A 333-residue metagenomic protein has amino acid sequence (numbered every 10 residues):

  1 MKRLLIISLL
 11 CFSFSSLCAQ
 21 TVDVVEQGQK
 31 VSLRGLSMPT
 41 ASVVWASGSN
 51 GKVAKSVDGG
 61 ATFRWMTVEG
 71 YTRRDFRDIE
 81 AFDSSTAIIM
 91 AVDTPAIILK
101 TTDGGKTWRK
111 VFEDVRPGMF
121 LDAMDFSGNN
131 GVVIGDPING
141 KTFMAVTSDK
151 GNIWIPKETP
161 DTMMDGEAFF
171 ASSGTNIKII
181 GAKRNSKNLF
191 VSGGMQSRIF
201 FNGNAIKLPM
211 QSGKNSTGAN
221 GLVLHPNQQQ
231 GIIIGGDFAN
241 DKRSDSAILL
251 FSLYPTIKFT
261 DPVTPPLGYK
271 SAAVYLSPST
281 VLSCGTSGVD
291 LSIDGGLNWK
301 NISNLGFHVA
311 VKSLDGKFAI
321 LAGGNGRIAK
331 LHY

Functional and structural regions predicted by a protein language model:
M1-T21: Bacterial Sec-dependent N-terminal signal peptides
Q20-Y333: Residue-level hotspots at or immediately adjacent to binding/recognition sites across diverse folds
